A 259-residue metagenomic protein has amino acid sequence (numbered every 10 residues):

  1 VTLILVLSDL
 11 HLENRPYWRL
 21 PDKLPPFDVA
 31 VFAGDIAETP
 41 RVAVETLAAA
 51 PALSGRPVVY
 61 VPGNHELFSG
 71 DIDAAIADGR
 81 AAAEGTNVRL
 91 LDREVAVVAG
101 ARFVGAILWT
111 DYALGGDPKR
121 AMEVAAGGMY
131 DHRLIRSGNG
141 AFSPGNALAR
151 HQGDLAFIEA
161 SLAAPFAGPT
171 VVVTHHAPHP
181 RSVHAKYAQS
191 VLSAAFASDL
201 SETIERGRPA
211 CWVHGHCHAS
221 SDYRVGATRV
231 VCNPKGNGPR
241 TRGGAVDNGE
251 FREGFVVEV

Functional and structural regions predicted by a protein language model:
V1-L5, V95-G105, P169, R224-R229: Beta-strand-turn-beta hairpins that frame and shape the catalytic cleft of phosphate-ester-processing enzymes
V1-V61, L67-A75, L134-S137, P144: N-terminal active-site segment of His-dependent metallophosphoesterases
V6-S8, A30-D35, V59-N64, R89-R93 (+4 more regions): Active-site neighborhood of phospho(di)ester-bond hydrolases with catalytic His/Asp-centered motifs
H11-Y17, A37-V42, H65-A75, V95-V98 (+4 more regions): Active-site environment of divalent metal-dependent phosphoester hydrolases
V44-A48, A74-D78, S190-S198: Charged helix-capping and loop-helix junction motifs
P57-E66, D71-K119: A basic- and aromatic-enriched beta-loop-alpha substructure that forms the phosphate/nucleotide- and DNA/RNA-contacting
T86, V97, H184, S190-A210 (+1 more regions): Binuclear metal-dependent phosphoesterase catalytic core
V104-V171, H176-Y187: Active-site-proximal loop/helix segment associated with metal-binding centers of metalloenzymes
